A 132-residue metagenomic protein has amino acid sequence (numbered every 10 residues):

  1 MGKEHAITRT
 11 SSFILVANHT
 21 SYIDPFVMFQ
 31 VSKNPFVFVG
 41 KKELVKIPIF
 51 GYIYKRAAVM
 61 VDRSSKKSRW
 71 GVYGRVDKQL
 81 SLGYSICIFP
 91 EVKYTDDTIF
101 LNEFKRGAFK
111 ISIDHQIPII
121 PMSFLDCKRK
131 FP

Functional and structural regions predicted by a protein language model:
R9-K66: Catalytic core of membrane glycerolipid acyltransferases/transacylases, capturing the structured, soluble-facing
S12-I14, S85-F89: Residue-level preference for the first positions of well-ordered beta-strands
H19-S21, E91-Y94: Short glycine-rich anion-binding loops that position phosphate/pyrophosphate groups of nucleotides and phosphorylated
V45, R69, V76-D77, Y84-S85 (+1 more regions): Soluble extracytoplasmic domains of inner/organellar membrane proteins
I49-Y52, S81-C87, D96-P132: A cross-family acyltransferase "interaction/gating" segment
A58-L80: A membrane-cytosol interface segment of integral membrane proteins
